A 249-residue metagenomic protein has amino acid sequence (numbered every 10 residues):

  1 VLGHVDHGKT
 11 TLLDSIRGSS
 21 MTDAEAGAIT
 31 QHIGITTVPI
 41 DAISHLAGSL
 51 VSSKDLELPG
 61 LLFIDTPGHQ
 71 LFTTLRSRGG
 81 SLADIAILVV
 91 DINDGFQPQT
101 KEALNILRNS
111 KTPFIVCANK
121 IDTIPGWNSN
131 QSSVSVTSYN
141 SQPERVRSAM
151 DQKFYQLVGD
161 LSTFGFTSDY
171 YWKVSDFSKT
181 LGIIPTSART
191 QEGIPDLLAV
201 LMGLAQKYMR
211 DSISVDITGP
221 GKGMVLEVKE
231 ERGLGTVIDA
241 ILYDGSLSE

Functional and structural regions predicted by a protein language model:
V1-D6, T10, G34, D41-A42 (+1 more regions): Conserved catalytic-core segments of large NTP-driven translation/proteostasis enzymes
V1-G68, R108-N109, P125, M202 (+1 more regions): Conserved G1/Walker A P-loop phosphate-binding module
V5-D6, L12, I29, D65 (+6 more regions): Residue-level signature of catalytic and energy-coupling elements of molecular machines, predominantly ATP/GTP-dependent
L13-R17, L75-R76, T100-K101, G126-S132 (+2 more regions): Short acidic, glycine/serine/threonine-rich loops at helix termini
S19, I43, P67-Q70, I92-F96 (+6 more regions): Conserved nucleotide-binding/hydrolysis micro-motifs of P-loop NTPases
A28-T30, S52-E57, S77-L82, N105-K111 (+2 more regions): Conserved catalytic network of the ASCE P-loop NTPase/AAA+ motor domain
L62, A83-V90, K111-I124, S135-R145 (+3 more regions): Conserved beta-strand/loop subsegment of P-loop NTPase cores
T73-D94, T100, N105-I115: Inter-motif core of Ras-like GTPase G domains
